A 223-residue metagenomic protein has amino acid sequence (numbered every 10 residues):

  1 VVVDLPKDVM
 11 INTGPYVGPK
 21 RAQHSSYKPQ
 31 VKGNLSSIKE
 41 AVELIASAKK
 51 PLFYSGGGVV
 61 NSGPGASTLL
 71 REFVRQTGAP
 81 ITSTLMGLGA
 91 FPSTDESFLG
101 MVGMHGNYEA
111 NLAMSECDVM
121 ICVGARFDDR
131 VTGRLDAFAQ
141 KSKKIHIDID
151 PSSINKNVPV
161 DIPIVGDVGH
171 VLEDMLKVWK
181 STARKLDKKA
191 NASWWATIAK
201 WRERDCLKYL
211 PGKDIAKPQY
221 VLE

Functional and structural regions predicted by a protein language model:
V1-K20, A41-L44, N111-I145, V178-S181 (+1 more regions): Structural signature of the thiamine diphosphate
D4-E96, A192-E223: Cofactor-pocket helix-loop regions in the catalytic cores of large enzyme subunits
D8-N12, V60-N61, G89, D128-D129 (+3 more regions): Short, acidic Gly/Pro/Ser/Thr-rich loop/turn segments
S25-Q30, T77-P80, G106-E109, F127 (+3 more regions): Glycine-rich loops and low-complexity Gly/Arg-rich segments that provide flexible linkers or classic glycine-based
S26, Q30-K32, T94-G106, N157-H170: Short beta-strand elements at the ligand-binding edges of bilobed clamshell
V31-S37, S83-L88, N111-E116, D150-N155 (+1 more regions): Short C-terminal domain-edge/linker segments immediately following a structured domain
E43, A48, K141-E223: Phosphate/pyrophosphate-binding active-site segments
G57-I145: Glycine-rich, anion-gripping cofactor-binding loops and their flanking helix/strand elements in enzyme active sites
